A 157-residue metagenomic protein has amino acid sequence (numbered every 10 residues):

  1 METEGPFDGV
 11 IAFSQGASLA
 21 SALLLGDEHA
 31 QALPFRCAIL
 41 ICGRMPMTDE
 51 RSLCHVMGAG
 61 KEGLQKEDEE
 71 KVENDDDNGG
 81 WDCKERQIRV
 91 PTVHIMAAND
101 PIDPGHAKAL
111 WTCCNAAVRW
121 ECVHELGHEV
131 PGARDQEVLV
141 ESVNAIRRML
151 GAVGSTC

Functional and structural regions predicted by a protein language model:
M1-D8: Conserved acidic catalytic loop of the alpha/beta-hydrolase fold
I11-G16, A20: Gly/Ala-rich beta-loop-alpha elbow adjacent to hydrolase catalytic centers
A22-F35, R44: Conserved hydrolase catalytic core segment
A38-T48, N99, L126: Active-site nucleophile loop of the alpha/beta-hydrolase fold
T48, P101-A109, P131: Conserved alpha/beta-hydrolase "acid-adjacent" motif
Q87-I88, T92-M96: Short beta-strand/loop motif that positions the catalytic acidic residue of the alpha/beta-hydrolase fold
C114-P131: Catalytic histidine neighborhood in serine/cysteine hydrolases with alpha/beta-hydrolase-type architecture
V130, R134-C157: Catalytic active-site module of serine/aspartate enzymes centered on a nucleophile-bearing elbow/loop
